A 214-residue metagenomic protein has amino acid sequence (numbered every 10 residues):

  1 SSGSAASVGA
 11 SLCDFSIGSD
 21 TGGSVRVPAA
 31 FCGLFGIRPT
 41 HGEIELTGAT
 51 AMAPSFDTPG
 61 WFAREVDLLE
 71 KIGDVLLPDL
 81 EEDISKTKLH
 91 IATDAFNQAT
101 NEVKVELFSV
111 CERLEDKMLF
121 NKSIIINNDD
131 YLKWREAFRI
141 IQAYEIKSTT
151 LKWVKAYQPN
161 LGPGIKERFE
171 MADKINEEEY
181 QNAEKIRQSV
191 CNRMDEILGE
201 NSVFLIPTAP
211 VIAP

Functional and structural regions predicted by a protein language model:
S1-E70: Short glycine/serine-rich loop segments
G3-A6, T50-T58, I72-G73, S123-N128 (+2 more regions): Low-complexity, flexible helical/coil segments
A5-G9, R38, D67-D74, F108 (+2 more regions): Predominant activation on well-ordered alpha-helical scaffold segments within soluble catalytic domains
E43-T47, E65-V66, G73, D116-F120 (+1 more regions): Short, surface-exposed, polar/charged, turn-prone segments marking secondary-structure boundaries
A63-I72, L76-T87: Acidic beta-strand-loop-alpha-helix segment within the catalytic core of divalent metal-dependent phosphate-processing
P78-P214: Amidase signature
